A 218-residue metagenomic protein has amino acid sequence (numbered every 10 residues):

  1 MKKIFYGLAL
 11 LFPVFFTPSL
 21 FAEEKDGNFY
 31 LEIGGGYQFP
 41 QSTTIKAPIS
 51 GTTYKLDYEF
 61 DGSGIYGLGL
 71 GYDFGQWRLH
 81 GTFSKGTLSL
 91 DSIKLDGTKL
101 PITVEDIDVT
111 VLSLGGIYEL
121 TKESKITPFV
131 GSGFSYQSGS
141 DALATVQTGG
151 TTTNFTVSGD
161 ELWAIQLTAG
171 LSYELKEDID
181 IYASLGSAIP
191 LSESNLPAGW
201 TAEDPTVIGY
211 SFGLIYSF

Functional and structural regions predicted by a protein language model:
M1-N28: Cleavable N-terminal export/targeting peptides
L11-P13, T17, P40, A188-P190: Hydrophobic alpha-helical segments of integral membrane proteins
F21-F74, L79, F212-S217: Short glycine/proline- and aromatic-enriched beta-strand/turn motifs that initiate or cap beta-hairpins
E23-E24, F39, G69-G149, I189 (+1 more regions): Gram-negative (and chloroplast) outer-membrane scaffold detector with strong preference for beta-barrel transmembrane
G27-F29, G62-Y66, D108-L112, I126 (+2 more regions): Residues that define the transmembrane beta-barrel architecture of outer-membrane proteins
T52-D57, G97-E105, G150-V157, L196-A202: Extracellular loop and loop/strand-boundary signature of outer-membrane beta-barrel proteins
S84-K94, L167, S172-F218: Predominantly the C-terminal beta-signal and adjacent terminal strand-loop region of outer-membrane beta-barrel
F129-G133, Q137-Y173, E177-Y182: A charged, solvent-exposed segment within the mature domains of Sec-exported extracytoplasmic proteins
